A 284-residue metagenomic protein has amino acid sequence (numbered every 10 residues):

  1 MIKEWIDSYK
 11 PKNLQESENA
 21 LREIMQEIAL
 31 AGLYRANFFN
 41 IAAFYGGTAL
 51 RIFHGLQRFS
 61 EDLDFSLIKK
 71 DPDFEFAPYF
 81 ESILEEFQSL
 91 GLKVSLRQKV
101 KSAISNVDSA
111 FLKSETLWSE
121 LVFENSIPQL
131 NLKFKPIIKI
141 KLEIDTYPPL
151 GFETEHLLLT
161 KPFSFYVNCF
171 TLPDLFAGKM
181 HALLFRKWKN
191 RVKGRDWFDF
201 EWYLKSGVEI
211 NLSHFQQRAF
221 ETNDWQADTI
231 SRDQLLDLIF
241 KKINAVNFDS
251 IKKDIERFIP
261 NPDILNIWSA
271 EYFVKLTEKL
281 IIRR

Functional and structural regions predicted by a protein language model:
M1-A42, F53-L56, I68-R284: Structured mid-to-C-terminal alpha-helical surface segments
Y45-T48: Glycine-rich beta-strand-to-loop/alpha-helix junction loops that act as flexible
S60: Anion-coordinating catalytic cores for phosphoryl-, nucleotidyl-, and glycosidic chemistry
